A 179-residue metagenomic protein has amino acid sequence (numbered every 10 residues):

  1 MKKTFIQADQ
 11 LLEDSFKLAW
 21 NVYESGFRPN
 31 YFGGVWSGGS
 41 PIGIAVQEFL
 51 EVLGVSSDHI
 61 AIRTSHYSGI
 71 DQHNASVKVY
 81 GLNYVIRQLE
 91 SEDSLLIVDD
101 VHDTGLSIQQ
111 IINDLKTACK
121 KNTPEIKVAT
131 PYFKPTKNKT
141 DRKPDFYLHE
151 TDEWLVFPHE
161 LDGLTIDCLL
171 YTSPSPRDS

Functional and structural regions predicted by a protein language model:
M1-P29: Active-site-facing substrate-recognition patch
R28-W36: Short glycine-rich phosphate-binding loop at a beta-alpha junction
V52-L95, L106-Q110: Short, glycine/charge-rich flexible loops or terminal/linker lids adjacent to PRPP-binding catalytic cores
G81-E153: PRPP/pyrophosphate-binding module of the type I phosphoribosyltransferase fold
E153-L170: A charged, well-structured terminal subsegment
Y171-D178: Conserved small/polar residues in nucleotide/adenosyl-binding loops
